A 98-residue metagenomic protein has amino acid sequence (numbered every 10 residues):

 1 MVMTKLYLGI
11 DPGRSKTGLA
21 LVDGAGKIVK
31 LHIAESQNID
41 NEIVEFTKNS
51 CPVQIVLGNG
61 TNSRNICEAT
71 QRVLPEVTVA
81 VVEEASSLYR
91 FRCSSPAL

Functional and structural regions predicted by a protein language model:
V2-L8, R14-L98: Phosphate- and other anionic-substrate recognition elements at nucleic-acid/protein interfaces
